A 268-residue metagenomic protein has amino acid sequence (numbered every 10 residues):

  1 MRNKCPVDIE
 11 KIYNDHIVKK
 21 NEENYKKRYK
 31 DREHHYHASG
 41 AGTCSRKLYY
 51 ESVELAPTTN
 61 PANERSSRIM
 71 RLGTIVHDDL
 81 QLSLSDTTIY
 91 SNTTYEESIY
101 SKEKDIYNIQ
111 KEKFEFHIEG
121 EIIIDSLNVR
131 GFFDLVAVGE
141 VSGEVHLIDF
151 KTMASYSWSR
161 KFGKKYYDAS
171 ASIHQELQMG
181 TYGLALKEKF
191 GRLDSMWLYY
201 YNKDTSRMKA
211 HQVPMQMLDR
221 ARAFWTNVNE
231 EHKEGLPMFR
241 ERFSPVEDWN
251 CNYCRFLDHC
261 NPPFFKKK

Functional and structural regions predicted by a protein language model:
M1-H146: Metal-dependent nuclease catalytic cores that hydrolyze phosphodiester bonds in DNA/RNA, characterized by
R2-K11, A171-I173, T181-K268: Metal-dependent nuclease catalytic regions and adjoining charged, substrate-binding loops involved in nucleic-acid end
E54-L55, K151-Y156, Y201-D204: Short connector loops/turns at beta-strand edges and beta->alpha or beta->beta junctions
T59-P61, Y156-S159, R207-M208, A221: Short small-residue beta-strand/loop micro-motif enriched in glycine and branched aliphatics
P61-I69, S159-I173, H211-Q216: Short histidine-centered catalytic/ligand-binding loop motif
R71, I75, R130, H174-T181 (+1 more regions): Short, well-structured alpha-helical interface segments that form or flank functional binding sites
I89-N92, E144-D149, S195, M208-Q212: Short, well-ordered strand-loop elements centered on a beta-strand within folded domains, enriched for acidic residues
I122-Q178, K189-F190: Non-catalytic protein-protein interaction segments used by genome-maintenance enzymes to assemble and couple activities
